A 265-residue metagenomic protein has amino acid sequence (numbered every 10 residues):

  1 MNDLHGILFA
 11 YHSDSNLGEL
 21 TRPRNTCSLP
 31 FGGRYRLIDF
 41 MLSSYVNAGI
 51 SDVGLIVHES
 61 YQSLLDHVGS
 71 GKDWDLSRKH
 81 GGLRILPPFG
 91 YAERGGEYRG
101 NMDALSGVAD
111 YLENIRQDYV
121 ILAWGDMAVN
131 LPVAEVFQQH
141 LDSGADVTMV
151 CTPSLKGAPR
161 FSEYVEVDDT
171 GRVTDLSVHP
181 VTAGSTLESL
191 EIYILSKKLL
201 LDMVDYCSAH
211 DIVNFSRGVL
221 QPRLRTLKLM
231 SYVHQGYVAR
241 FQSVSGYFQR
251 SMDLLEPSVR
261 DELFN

Functional and structural regions predicted by a protein language model:
M1-G32, S43, A48-D52: N-terminal nucleotide-binding beta1-loop-alpha1 segment
S15, C27, R36, S43-V46 (+9 more regions): Catalytic cores of nucleotide-enabled group-transfer and carboxylate-activating enzymes in metabolic and assembly-line
S28, Y164-V167, S231: A structural signal for short hydrophobic beta-strand segments in well-ordered beta-sheet cores
P30, C151, E166, I194-S196 (+1 more regions): Short, well-ordered beta-strand micro-motif
D52-H58, V150-C151: Short internal beta-strands
Q62-L86: Acidic donor-binding segment of Leloir-type glycosyltransferases
G81-Y164, D168: Conserved beta-loop-beta/alpha segment of the NTase-like Rossmann-fold superfamily that binds/positions NTPs
I121, F137, L141, R172-F264: Catalytic-core segments of class I nucleotidyltransferases/pyrophosphorylases that form NMP-activated intermediates
